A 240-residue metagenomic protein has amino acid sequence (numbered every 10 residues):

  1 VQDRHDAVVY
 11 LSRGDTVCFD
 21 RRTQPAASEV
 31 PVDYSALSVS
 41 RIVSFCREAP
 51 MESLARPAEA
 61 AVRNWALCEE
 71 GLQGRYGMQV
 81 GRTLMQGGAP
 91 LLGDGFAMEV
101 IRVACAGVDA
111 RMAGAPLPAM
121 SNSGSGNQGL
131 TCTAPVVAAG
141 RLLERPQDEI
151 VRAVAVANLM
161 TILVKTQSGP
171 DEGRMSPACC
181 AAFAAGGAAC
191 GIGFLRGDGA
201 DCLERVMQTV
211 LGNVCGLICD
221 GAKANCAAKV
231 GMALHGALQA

Functional and structural regions predicted by a protein language model:
V1-G114: Signature of multi-pass transmembrane helix bundles
A58, D94, M98, G129-L130 (+3 more regions): Conserved structured core elements
G95-G114, Q147-S168, M207-G216: Acidic-glycine-rich active-site phosphate/pyrophosphate-binding loop
A115-A134, C179-F183: Conserved phosphate/anionic-ligand binding catalytic regions in large, soluble enzymes, centered on
N122, V136-L142, D148, R152-A153: Inter-domain interface/hinge segments
Q128-V136, A184-G191, L234-Q239: Well-ordered alpha-helical segments within folded domains of soluble proteins
A139-Q147, L163-M232: Hydrophobic alpha-helical bundle architecture
